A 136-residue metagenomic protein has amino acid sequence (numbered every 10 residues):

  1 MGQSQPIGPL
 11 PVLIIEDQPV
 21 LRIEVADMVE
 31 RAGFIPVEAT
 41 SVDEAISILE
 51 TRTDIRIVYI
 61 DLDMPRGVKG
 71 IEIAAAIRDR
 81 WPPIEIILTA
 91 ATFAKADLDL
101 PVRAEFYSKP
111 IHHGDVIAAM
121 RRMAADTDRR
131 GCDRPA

Functional and structural regions predicted by a protein language model:
M1-L13, P19-V20, A26, D43-E44 (+5 more regions): Non-catalytic signal-transmission and effector/linker regions of two-component phosphorelay proteins
E16, A90: Conserved acidic carboxylate
P19-V37: Two-component/phosphorelay signaling modules centered on CheY-like receiver
E38-I57: Acidic, metal-coordinating helix/loop segments flanking the phosphotransfer/catalytic sites of two-component signaling
Y59, I87-L88: Hydrophobic beta-strand core positions in alpha/beta domains
D61-A75: Conserved phosphotransfer microenvironments
A91-K95: Conserved phosphotransfer active-site motifs of two-component signaling proteins, especially the receiver
